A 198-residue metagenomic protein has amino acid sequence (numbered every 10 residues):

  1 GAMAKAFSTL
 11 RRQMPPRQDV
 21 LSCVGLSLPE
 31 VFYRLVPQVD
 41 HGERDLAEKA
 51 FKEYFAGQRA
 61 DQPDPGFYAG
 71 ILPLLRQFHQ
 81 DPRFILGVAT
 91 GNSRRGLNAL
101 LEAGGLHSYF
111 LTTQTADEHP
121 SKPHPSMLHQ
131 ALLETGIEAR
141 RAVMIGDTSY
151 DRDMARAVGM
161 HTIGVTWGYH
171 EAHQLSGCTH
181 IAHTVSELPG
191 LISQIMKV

Functional and structural regions predicted by a protein language model:
G1-S22: Active-site neighborhood of HAD-like aspartate-dependent phosphohydrolases
S8-Q13, D40-G42, D81-R83, G105-Y109 (+1 more regions): Short helix-capping segments at alpha-helix termini
S22-Q58, A69-L72, R76-Q77: A metal-dependent, Asp-based hydrolase signature
C23, S27, G66-G70, N92 (+3 more regions): Short beta->alpha linker loops
G57-V88, R94-N98, P125: Short, acidic loop-to-helix structural element flanking the phosphoryl-transfer center in phosphate-processing enzymes
R94-V198: Asp-based, Mg2+/Mn2+-dependent phosphohydrolase catalytic module
